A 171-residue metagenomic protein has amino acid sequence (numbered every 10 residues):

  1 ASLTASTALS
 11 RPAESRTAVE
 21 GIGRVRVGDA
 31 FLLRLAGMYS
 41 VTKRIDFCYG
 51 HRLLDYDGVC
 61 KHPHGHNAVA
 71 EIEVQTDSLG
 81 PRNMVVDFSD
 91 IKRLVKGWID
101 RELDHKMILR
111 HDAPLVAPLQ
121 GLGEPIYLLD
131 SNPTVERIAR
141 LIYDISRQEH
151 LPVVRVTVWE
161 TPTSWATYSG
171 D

Functional and structural regions predicted by a protein language model:
S2-R11, S15-R16, R26: Low-acidity, Ser/Thr- and Arg-rich intrinsically disordered low-complexity segments
T7-L9, G21, P152: Short N-terminal alpha-helical targeting/association segments
S10, V19, G28-L32, I142: Non-catalytic effector/regulatory segments
S10-A13, G23, L35, A166: A ubiquitous, low-specificity "background" feature that marks scattered single residues across proteins without
R16, G21-I22, F31, P162: Intrinsically disordered, low-complexity regions of eukaryotic proteins
G21-G23, G28, G37: Residue-identity detector for glycine
F31, L35-D171: Charge-rich, low-complexity N-terminal segments
